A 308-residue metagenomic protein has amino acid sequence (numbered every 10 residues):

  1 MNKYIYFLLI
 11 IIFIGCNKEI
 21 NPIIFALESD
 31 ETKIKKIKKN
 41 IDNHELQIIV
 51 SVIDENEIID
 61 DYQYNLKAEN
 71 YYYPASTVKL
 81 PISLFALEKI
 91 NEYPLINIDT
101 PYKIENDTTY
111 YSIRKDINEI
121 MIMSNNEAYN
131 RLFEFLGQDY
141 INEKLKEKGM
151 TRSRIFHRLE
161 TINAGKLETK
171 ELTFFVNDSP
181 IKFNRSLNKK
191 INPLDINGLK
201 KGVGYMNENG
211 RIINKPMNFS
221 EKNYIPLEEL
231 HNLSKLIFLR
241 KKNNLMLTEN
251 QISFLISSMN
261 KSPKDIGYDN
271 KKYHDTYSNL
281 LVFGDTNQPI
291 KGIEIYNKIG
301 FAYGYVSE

Functional and structural regions predicted by a protein language model:
M1-P22: Bacterial Sec-dependent N-terminal signal peptides
E19-N70: Beta-lactamase-like hydrolase cores
N21-D30, T109-L239: Active-site-adjacent helix/loop patches that line small-molecule binding or acyl-intermediate pockets
N43-E45, D61, K67-E69, Y73-T77 (+3 more regions): Extracytoplasmic
Y72-I98: Active-site SXXK
E88-E119: Active-site-proximal loop and beta-strand segments within enzyme catalytic domains
G149, I252-K264, Y273-V282: Small-residue-rich helix-loop
I266-E308: Short, Gly/Ser/Thr-enriched beta-strand-loop segments that form substrate-interacting elements of hydrolase/peptidase
